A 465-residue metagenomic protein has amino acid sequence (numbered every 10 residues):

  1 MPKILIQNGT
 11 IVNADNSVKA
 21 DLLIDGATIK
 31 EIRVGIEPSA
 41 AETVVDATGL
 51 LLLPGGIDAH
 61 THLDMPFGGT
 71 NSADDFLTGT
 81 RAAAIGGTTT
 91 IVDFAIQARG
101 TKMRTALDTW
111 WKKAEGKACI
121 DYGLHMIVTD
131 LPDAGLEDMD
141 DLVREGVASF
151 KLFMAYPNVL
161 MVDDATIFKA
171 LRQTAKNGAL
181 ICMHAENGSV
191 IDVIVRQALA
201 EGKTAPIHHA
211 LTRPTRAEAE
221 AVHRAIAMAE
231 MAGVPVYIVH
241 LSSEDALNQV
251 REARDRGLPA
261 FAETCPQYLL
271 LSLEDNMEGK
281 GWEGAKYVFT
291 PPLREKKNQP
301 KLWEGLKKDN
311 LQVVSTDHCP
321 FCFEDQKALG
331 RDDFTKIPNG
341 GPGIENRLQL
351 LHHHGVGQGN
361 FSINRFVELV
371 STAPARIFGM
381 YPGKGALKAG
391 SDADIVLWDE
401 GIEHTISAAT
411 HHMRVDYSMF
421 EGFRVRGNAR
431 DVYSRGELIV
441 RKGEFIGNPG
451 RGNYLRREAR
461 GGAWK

Functional and structural regions predicted by a protein language model:
P2-P54: Histidine-rich, glycine-flanked metal-binding segment
G9, A27, G49, H60 (+14 more regions): Divalent metal-coordination and catalytic microenvironments
A47-K117, A134: Metal-associated gating/positioning segment near the N- to mid-region
L63, D93-C119, M126-D133, M139-V147 (+2 more regions): Active-site loop-to-helix "anion-binding N-cap" substructures in soluble metabolic enzymes
R104-I120, F168-M183: Alpha-helix-loop-beta-strand connector modules within alpha/beta enzyme cores
A134-V314, C319, G330: Histidine/acidic residue-rich metal-binding segments in metalloenzymes
T204-P235, G281, K286-Y287, K308 (+2 more regions): His/Asp/Glu-enriched, well-ordered alpha-helical/loop segment that forms or immediately abuts the divalent-metal
A328-D333, A389-L455: C-terminal cap of metal-dependent C-N hydrolases
